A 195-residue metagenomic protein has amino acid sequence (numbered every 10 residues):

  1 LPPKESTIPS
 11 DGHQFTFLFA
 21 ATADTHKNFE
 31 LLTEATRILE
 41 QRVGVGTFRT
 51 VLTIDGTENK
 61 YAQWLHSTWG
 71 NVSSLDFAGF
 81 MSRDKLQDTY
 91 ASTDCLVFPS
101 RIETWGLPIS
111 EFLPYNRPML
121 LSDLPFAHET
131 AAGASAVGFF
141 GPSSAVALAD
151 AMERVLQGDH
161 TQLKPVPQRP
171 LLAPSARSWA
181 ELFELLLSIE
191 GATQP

Functional and structural regions predicted by a protein language model:
P9-K27, T33-T36: Conserved donor-binding/catalytic core segment of Leloir-type glycosyltransferases
T47-Q63, G79-F80: Glycosyltransferase donor-sugar binding loop
A62-D84: Nucleotide-activated donor-binding/catalytic signature segment of Leloir-type glycosyltransferases, i.e., the conserved
D88-T93: Short alpha-helical donor nucleotide-sugar binding micro-motif in glycosyltransferases
R101: Aromatic "clamp/platform" in nucleotide-sugar-dependent glycosyltransferases that forms part of the donor/acceptor
P114, P118-S122, F139: Short hydrophobic beta-strand element within catalytic cores of glycosyltransferases and related nucleotide-activated
V137-V146, E153-G158: Conserved acidic donor-binding segment of nucleotide-sugar-dependent glycosyltransferases
H160-A192: A charged, aromatic-enriched C-terminal amphipathic alpha-helix characteristic of glycosyltransferases across folds
